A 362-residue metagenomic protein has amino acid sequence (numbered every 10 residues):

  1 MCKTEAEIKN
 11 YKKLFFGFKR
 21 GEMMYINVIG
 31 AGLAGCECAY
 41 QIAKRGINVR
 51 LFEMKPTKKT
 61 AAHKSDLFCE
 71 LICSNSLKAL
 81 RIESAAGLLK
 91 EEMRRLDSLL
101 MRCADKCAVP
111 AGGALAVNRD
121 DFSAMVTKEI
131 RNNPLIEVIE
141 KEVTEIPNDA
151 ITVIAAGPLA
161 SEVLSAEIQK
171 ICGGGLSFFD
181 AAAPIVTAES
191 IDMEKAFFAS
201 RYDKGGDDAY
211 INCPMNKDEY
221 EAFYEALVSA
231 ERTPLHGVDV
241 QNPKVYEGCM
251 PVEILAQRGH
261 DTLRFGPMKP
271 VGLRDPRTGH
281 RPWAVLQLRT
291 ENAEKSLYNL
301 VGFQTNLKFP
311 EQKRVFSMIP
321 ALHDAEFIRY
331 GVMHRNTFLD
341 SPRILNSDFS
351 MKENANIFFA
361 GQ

Functional and structural regions predicted by a protein language model:
Y11-M23: Short, Lys/Arg-enriched N-terminal segments with co-localized hydrophobic residues within the first ~10-30 amino acids
M24-A34: Beta1/beta-strand and adjacent pyrophosphate-binding region of the FAD-binding site in flavoprotein oxidoreductases
I26, I47-V49, T152, L176: Hydrophobic anchor at the start of a short beta-strand that flanks the dinucleotide cofactor-binding loop
Y40-M101: N-terminal FAD cofactor-binding segment of flavoenzymes
L80-T127, R131, L135: A conserved beta-strand/loop capping segment in the N-terminal third of enzymes that catalyze redox or closely related
N132-L288, G302-F309, K313: Predominantly flavin-linked oxidoreductase catalytic cores and closely associated redox partners
L300-Q304, K308-Q362: A glycine-rich dinucleotide-binding beta-alpha-beta segment and adjacent secondary-structure elements that constitute
